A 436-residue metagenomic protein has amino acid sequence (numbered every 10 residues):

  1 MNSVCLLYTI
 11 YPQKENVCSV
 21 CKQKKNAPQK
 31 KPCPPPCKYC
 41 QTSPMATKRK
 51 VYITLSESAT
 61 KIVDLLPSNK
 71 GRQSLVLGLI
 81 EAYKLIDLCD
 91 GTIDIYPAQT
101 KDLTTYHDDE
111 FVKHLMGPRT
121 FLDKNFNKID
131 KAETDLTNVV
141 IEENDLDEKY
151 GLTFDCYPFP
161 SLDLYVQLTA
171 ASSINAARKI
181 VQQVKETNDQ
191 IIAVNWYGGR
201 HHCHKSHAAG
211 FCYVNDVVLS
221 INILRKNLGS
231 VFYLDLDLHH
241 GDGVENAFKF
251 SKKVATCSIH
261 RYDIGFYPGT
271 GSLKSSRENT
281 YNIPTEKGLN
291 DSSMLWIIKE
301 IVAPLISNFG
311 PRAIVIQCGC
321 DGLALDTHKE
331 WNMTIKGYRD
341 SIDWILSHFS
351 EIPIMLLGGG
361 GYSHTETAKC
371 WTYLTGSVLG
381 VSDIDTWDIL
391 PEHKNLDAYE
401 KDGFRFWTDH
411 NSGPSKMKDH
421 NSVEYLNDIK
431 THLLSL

Functional and structural regions predicted by a protein language model:
S3, N16, P35: Cys/His-enriched microdomains
Y8-T9: Conserved small/polar residues in nucleotide/adenosyl-binding loops
S19, K38: Cys/His/Pro-rich metal-binding microdomains
K22, Q41: Cys/His-coordinated zinc-binding microdomains
K25-N26, P44: Cys/His-rich microdomains that often coordinate metals
C37, S43-T54, F126-L436: A general "terminal functional-core" signal
A46-E110: N-terminal low-complexity, Ser/Thr- and acidic-residue-enriched intrinsically disordered segments
I93-T153: Cationic, histidine-enriched alpha-helical/coil surfaces that engage anionic ligands
